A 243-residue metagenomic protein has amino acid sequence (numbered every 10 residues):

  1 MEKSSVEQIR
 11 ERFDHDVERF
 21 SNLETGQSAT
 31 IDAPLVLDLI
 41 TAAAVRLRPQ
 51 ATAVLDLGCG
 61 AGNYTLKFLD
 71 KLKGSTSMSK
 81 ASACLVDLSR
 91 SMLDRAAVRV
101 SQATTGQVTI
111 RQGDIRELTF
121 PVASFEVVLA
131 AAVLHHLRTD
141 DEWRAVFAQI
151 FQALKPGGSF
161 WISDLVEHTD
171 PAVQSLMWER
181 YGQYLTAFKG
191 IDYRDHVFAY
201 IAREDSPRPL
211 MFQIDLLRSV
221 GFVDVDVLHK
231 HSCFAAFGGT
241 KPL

Functional and structural regions predicted by a protein language model:
M1-R48, N63, K67: Conserved class I S-adenosyl-L-methionine
A53-E117: Class I SAM-dependent methyltransferase SAM/SAH-binding core
F120-V128: A short acidic, Gly/Pro-enriched loop at the edge of an enzyme's catalytic core that lines a small-molecule cofactor
A130-L134, I162: A short beta-strand submotif of the Rossmann-like class I SAM-dependent methyltransferase core that lines
H135-T139: A short His-aromatic
R144-P156: A short glycine-rich, Lys/Arg-flanked "PGG" loop and its adjoining helix->strand segment in the class I
S163-S219: C-terminal alpha-helical "lid/dimerization" subdomain adjacent to the S-adenosyl-L-methionine
R218-L243: Core SAM-dependent methyltransferase catalytic element
